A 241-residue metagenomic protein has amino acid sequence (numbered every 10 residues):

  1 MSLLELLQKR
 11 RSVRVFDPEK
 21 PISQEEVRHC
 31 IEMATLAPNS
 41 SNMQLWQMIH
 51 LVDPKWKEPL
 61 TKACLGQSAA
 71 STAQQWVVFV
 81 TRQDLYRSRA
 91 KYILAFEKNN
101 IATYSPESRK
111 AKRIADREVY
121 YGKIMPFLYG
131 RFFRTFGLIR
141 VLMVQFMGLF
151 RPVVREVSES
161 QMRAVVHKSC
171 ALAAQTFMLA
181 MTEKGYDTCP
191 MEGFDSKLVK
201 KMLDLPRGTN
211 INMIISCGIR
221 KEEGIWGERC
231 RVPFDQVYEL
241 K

Functional and structural regions predicted by a protein language model:
M1-K241: Acidic, surface-exposed loops and disordered segments
